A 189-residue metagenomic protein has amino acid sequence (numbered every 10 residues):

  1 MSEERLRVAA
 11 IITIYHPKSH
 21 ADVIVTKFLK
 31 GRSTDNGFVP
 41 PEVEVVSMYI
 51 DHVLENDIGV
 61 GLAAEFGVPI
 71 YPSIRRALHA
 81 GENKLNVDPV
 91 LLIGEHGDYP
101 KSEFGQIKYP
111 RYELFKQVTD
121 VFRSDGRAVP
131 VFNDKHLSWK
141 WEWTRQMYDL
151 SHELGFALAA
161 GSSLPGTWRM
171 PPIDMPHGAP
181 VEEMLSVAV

Functional and structural regions predicted by a protein language model:
S2-E65, A179: N-terminal Rossmann-like dinucleotide-binding module
T13, D88-D98, V187-A188: Short loop/turn segments at strand-loop or loop-helix junctions that form parts of catalytic or ligand-binding pockets
H16, S151-V189: Predominantly a Rossmann-like dinucleotide-binding segment in NAD(P)-dependent oxidoreductases
V46, K84-D88, E182: Conserved acidic residues
V46, P69-Y71, A159: General small-molecule cofactor/ligand-binding pocket signal
G67-L78: Short acidic-hydrophobic, aromatic-tinged amphipathic segments that line or gate anion-handling sites
A77-L85: Short amphipathic alpha-helix with an adjacent loop that forms part of the alpha/beta core around
V90, H96-P165: Beta-strand-loop-alpha-helix segment that lines the small-molecule cofactor/substrate pocket of alpha/beta enzymes
